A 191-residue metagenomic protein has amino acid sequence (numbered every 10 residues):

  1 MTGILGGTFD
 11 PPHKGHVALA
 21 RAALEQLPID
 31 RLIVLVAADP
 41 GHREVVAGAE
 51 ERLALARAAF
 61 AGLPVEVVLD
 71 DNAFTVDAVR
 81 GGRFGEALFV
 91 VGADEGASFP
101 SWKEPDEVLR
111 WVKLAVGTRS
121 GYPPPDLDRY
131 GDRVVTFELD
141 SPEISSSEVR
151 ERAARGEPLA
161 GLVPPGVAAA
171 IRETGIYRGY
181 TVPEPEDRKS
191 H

Functional and structural regions predicted by a protein language model:
M1-H191: Nucleotidyltransferase catalytic core that binds NTPs
